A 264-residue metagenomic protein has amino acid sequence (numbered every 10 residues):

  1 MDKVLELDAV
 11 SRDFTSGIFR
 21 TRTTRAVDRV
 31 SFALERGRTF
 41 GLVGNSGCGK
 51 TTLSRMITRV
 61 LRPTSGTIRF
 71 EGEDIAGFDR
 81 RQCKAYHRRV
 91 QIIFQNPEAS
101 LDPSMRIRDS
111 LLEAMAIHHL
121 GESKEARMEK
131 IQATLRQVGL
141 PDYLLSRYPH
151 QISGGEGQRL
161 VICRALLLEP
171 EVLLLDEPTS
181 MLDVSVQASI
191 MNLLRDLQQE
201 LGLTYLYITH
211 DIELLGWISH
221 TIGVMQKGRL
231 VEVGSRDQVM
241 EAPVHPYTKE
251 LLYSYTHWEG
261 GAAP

Functional and structural regions predicted by a protein language model:
I18-T21, I75-Q91, D109, I117 (+1 more regions): ABC ATPase NBD coupling module
T58: Helix-to-loop junction immediately C-terminal to a conserved catalytic motif
G66-D74: Conserved ABC transporter NBD signature motif
E125-Y143, L252-Y253: Conserved ABC ATPase "signature" region
Y148-I152, E156: Conserved ABC ATPase signature
L167-E171: A short, proline-enriched helix->beta-strand linker immediately N-terminal to the Walker B motif in ABC-type P-loop
